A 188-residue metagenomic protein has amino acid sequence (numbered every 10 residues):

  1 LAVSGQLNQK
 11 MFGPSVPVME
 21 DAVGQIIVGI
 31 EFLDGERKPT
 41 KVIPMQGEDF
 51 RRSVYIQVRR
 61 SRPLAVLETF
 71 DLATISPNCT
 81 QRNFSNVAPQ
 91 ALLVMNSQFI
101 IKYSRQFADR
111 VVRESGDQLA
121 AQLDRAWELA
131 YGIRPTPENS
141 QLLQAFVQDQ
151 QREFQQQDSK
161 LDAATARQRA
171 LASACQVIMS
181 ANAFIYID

Functional and structural regions predicted by a protein language model:
L1-A130, R134-T136, R169-S173, V177-D188: An acidic, gly/pro-interrupted, aromatic-rich
Q141-R152: Amphipathic alpha-helical segments that form the core helices of the histone-fold
E153-M179: Charge-dense polyanion-binding interfaces
